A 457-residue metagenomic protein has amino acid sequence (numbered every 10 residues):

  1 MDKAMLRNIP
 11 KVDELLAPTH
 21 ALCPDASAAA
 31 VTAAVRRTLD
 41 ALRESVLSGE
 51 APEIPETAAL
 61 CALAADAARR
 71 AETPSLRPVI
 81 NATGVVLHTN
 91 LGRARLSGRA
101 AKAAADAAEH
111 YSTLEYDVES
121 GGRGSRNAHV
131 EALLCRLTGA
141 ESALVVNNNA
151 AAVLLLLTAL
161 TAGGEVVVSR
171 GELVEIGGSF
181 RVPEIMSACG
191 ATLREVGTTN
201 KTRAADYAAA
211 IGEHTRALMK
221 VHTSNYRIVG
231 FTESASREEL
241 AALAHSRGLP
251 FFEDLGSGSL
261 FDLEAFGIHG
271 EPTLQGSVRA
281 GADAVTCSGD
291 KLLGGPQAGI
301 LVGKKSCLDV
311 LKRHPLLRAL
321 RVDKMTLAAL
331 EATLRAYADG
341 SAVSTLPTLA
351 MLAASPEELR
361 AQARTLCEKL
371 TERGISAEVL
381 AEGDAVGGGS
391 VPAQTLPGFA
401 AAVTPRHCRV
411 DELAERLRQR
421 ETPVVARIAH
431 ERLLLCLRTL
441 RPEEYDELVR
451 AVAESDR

Functional and structural regions predicted by a protein language model:
M1-A68: Long amphipathic alpha-helical segments
I9-P10, I80-G84, L293-P296, L396 (+1 more regions): Short Gly/Ser/Thr- and Asp/Glu-enriched loop/turn motifs at secondary-structure junctions
V35, D40, A82-T83, R93-E119: Glycine-rich phosphate-binding segment of PLP-dependent enzymes
A51-L96, A100-A103: Long amphipathic N-terminal alpha/beta scaffold segment
S75-L76, A143, C287, T422-R427: A short linear hydrophobic-aromatic micro-motif
S120-Y337, L370-T371, A451: Conserved PLP-enzyme active-site core in the AAT-like
S306, H314-P315, V322-L370, E382-G383 (+1 more regions): Structural motif of enzymes handling amino- and sulfur-group chemistry
P356, R360-R441: Conserved C-terminal alpha-helix-loop-beta "cap" of PLP-dependent enzymes that closes/shapes the active-site mouth
